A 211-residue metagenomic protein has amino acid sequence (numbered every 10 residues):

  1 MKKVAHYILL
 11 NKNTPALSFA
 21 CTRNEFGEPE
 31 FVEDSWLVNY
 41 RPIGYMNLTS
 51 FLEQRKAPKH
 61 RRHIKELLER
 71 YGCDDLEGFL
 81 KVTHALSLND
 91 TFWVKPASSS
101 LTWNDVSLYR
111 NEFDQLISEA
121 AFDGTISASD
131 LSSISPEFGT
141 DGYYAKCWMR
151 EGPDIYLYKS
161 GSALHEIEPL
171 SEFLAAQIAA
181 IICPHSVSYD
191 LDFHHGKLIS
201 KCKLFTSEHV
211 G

Functional and structural regions predicted by a protein language model:
M1-G211: Phosphate/dinucleotide-binding and metal-coordinating scaffold of catalytic cores in nucleotide-dependent enzymes
